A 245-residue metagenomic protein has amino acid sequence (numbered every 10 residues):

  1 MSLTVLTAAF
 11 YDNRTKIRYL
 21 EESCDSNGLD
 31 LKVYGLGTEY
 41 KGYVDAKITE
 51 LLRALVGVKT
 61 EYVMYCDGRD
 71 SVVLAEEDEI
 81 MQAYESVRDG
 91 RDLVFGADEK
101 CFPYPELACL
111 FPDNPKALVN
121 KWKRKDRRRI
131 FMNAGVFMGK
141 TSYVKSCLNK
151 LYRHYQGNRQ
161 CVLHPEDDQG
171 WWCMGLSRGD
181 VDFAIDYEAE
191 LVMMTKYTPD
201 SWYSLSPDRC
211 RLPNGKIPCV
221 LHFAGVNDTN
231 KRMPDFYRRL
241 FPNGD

Functional and structural regions predicted by a protein language model:
M1-L6, K16, E79, T229-D245: Juxtamembrane luminal stem/stalk of type II transmembrane Golgi/ER carbohydrate-processing enzymes
M1-Y62, D89, S142: N-terminal anchoring/stem segment of glycosyltransferases
A8-N13, E99-F102, V226: Short polar catalytic/cofactor-binding loops
K16-S26, A108-P115, M233-L240: Short, aromatic/basic amphipathic alpha-helical patches
T60, D89-D92, V181, K216-P218: Short, high-confidence coil segments that cap the C-terminus of an alpha-helix and link into the following beta-strand
E61-R69: Short beta-strand-to-loop acidic/aromatic patch adjacent to the donor-nucleotide binding site
V72-K123: Conserved donor-nucleotide/metal-binding helix-loop-beta segment in metal-dependent transferases, i.e., the alpha-helix
D126-M233, R239: Catalytic core and acceptor-binding pocket of nucleotide-sugar-dependent glycosyltransferases
